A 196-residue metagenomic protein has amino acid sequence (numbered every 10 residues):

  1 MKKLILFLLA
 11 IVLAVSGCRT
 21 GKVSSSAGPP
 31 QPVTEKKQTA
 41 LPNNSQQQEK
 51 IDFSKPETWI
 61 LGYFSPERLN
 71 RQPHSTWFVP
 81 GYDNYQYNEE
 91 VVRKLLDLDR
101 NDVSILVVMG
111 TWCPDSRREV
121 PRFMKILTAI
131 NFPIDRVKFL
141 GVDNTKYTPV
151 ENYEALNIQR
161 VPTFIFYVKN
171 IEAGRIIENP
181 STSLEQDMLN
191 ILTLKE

Functional and structural regions predicted by a protein language model:
M1-L4: Positively charged n-region of N-terminal signal peptides that target proteins for export
F7-S16: Bacterial N-terminal signal peptides
C18-L61, P66: Sec-dependent signal peptide cleavage junction
L96-S104, R122-L140: Conserved helix-turn-beta segment immediately C-terminal to the redox Cys motif in thioredoxin-like folds
V107-T111, I134-T148: Thiol-based oxidoreductase modules, predominantly thioredoxin-like and allied folds used for disulfide exchange
T111-E119: Conserved redox-active cysteine motifs that mediate thiol-disulfide chemistry, especially di-cysteine Cys-X(1-2)-Cys
L156-Y167: Structural micro-motif
F166-E196: Non-catalytic, surface beta->alpha helical segment in thiol-disulfide oxidoreductase systems
